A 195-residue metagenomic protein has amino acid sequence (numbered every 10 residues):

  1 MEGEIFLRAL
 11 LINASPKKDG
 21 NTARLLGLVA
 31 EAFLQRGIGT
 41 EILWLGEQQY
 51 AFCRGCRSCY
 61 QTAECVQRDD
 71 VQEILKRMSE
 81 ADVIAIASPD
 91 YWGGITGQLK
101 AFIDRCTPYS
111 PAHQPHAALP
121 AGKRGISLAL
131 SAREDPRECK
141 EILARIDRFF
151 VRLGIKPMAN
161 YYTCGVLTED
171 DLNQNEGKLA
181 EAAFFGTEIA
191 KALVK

Functional and structural regions predicted by a protein language model:
M1-Y109, M158, E169-K195: N-terminal beta1-alpha1-beta2 submodule of the flavodoxin-like/Rossmannoid cofactor-binding fold
I38, P115-A118, V166: Sparse recognition of residues in long alpha-helices and their boundaries
L45, L130, T163: Active-site donor-binding loop signature of nucleotide-sugar glycosyltransferases
Q98, Q114-A159: Short, glycine-/small-residue-rich phosphate/pyrophosphate-handling segment
A159-G165: Beta-strand-loop-alpha "switch" segments that mediate conformational coupling across diverse proteins
